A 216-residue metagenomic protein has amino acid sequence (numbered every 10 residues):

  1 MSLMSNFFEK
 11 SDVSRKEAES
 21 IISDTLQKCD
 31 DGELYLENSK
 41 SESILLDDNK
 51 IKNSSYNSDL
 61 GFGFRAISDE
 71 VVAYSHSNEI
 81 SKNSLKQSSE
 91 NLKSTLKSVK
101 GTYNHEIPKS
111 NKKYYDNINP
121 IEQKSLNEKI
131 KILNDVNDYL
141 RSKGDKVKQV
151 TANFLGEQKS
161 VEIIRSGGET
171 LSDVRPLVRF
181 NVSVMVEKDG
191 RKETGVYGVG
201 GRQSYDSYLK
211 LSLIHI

Functional and structural regions predicted by a protein language model:
M1-L3, G61-F64, G101-Y115, V186-G198: Short, compositionally biased low-complexity segments
S2-S23, C29-S43, N83-D173, Y205-L213: Acidic low-complexity segments
D31, S43, D59-G63, V72 (+3 more regions): Broad gene-expression machinery/nucleic-acid interaction feature
S39, D69, I80, E157-K159 (+1 more regions): Generic structural motif
E42-K97: N-terminal alpha-helical targeting/anchoring segments
S55-S68, L171-G200: Short beta-strand elements
N78-I80, Y197-Y205: Short, solvent-exposed aromatic-acidic interface loops
